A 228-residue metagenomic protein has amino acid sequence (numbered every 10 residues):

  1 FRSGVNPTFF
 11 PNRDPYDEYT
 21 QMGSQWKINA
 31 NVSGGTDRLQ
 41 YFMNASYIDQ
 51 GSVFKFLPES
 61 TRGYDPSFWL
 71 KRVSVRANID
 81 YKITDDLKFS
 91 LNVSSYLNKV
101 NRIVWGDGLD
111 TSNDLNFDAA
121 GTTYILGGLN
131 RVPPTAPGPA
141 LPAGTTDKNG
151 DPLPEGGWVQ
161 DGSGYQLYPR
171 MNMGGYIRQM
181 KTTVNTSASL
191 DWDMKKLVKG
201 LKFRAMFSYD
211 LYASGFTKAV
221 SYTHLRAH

Functional and structural regions predicted by a protein language model:
N6-S46, Q50-V53, P66-G164, Q179 (+1 more regions): Flexible loop and strand-edge segments within Gram-negative outer membrane beta-barrel domains
Q40, K88, K181-T183, V198-R204: Outer-membrane beta-barrel architecture
M43, L91, A188, F203-A205: Membrane-embedded beta-strand positions of outer-membrane beta-barrel proteins
L57-Y64: Flexible, solvent-exposed loop segments that connect beta-strands
M173-I177: Membrane-entry segments of alpha-helical transmembrane domains in multi-pass membrane proteins
R204-A213: Phosphate-/polyanion-interacting regions in eukaryotic proteins
T223-H228: Conserved small/polar residues in nucleotide/adenosyl-binding loops
